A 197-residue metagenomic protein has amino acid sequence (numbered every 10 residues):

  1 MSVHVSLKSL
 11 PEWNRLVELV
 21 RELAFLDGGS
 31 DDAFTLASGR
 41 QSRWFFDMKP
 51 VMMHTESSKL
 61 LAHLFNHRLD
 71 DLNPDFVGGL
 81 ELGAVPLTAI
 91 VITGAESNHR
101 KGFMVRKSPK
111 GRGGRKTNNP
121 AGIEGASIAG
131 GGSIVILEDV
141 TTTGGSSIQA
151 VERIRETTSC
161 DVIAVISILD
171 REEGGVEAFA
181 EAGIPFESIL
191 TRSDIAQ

Functional and structural regions predicted by a protein language model:
S2-E22, E152-Q197: PRPP-dependent phosphoribosyltransferase catalytic core
S2-L72: Active-site-facing substrate-recognition patch
H63, H67, A89, T93 (+2 more regions): Short, well-ordered alpha-helices that flank and scaffold nucleotide-derived cofactor binding pockets
D70-D75, I128-G132: Short helix-loop-beta connector
L72, L87-R100, A180-R192: Short acidic, glycine/proline-enriched helix-loop-strand junctions
N73-G83, A164-I166: Short glycine-rich phosphate-binding loop at a beta-alpha junction
L87-V135, G145-Q149: Short, glycine/charge-rich flexible loops or terminal/linker lids adjacent to PRPP-binding catalytic cores
E138-V151, G174-G175: Acidic, divalent-metal-coordinating active-site segment for phosphoryl/phosphodiester hydrolysis, typified by short
